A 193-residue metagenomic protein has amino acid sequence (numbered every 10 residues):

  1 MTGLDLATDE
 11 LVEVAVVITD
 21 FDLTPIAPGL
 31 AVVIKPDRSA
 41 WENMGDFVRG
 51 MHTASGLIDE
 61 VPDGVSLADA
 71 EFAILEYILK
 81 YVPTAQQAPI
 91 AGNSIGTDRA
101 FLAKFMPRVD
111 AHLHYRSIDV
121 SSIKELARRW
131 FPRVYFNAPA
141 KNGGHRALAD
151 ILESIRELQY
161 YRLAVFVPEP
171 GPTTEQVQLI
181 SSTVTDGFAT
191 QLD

Functional and structural regions predicted by a protein language model:
M1-I90, P139, L192-D193: Conserved non-catalytic scaffold segment of RNase H-like nuclease domains
E13, D20, D98, D119 (+1 more regions): Acidic active-site catalytic centers that drive phospho-/nucleotidyl reactions and related ester hydrolyses
K35-A40, D46-R49, V120-I155: Active-site-proximal helix-loop-helix substrate-binding element of RNase H-like nuclease domains
I78-V82, T97-Y115: Substrate-recognition/cap helix-loop segment adjacent to the acidic, metal-dependent catalytic center of Asp-based
I90, S117-V120: Conserved beta-strand scaffold positions in the cores of enzyme catalytic domains, especially in NTP/NDP-utilizing
G92-G96: Short, well-ordered beta-to-alpha junction loops that form the rim of enzyme active sites and present histidine/acidic
D110-H114, V134-A138, F166-G171: Short conserved catalytic/interaction loops centered on acidic-Pro-aromatic/His motifs
K141, H145-D193: Acidic two-metal-ion nuclease catalytic site recognized across multiple nuclease folds, prominently DnaQ/RNase D-T
